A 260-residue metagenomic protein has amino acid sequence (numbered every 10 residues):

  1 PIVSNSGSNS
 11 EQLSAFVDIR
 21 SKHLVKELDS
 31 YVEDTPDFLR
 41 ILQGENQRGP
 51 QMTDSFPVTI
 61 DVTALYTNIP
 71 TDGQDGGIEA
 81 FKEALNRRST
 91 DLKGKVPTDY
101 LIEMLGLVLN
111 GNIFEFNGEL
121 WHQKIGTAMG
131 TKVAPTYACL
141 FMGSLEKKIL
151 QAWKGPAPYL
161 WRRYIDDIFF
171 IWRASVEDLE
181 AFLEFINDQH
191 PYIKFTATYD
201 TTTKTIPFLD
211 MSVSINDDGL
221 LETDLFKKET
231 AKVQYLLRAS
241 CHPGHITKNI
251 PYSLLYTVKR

Functional and structural regions predicted by a protein language model:
P1-R260: Charged structural interfaces that engage phosphate-rich ligands and support phosphoryl-transfer chemistry
